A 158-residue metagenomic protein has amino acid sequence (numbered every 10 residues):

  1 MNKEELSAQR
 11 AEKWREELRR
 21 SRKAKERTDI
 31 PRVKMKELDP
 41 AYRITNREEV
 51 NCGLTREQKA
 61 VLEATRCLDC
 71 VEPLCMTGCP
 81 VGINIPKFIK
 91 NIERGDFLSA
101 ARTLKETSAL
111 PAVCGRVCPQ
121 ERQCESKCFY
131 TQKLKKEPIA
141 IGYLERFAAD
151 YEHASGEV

Functional and structural regions predicted by a protein language model:
M1-V158: Ferredoxin-type iron-sulfur electron-transfer modules and their immediate structural context
